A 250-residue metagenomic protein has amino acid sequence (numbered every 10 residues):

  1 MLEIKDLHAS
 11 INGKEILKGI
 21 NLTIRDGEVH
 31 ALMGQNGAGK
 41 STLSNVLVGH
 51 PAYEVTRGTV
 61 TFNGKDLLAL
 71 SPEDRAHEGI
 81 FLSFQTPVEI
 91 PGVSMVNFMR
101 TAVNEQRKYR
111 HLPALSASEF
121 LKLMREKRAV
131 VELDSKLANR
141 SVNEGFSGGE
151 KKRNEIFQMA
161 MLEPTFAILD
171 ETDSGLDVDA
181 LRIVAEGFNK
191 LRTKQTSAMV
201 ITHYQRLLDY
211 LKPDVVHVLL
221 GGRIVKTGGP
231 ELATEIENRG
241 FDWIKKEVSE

Functional and structural regions predicted by a protein language model:
L2-I4, L17-G19: Conserved structural motif at the start of ABC-family nucleotide-binding domains
I24-D26: Conserved hydrophobic segment flanking the Walker A/P-loop of ABC-type ATPase nucleotide-binding domains
M33-Q35: The feature captures the beta-strand-to-loop junction immediately N-terminal to the Walker
T59-R75, N143: ABC ATPase NBD Q-loop/coupling interface
T86, G92-K108, F120-L123: Q-loop/switch helix immediately C-terminal to the Walker
M159-A160: ABC ATPase C-loop
E171-T172, D179: Walker B catalytic motif
L219, R223-K246: Conserved beta-strand-loop-alpha-helix hinge in the C-terminal portion of ABC ATPase nucleotide-binding domains
